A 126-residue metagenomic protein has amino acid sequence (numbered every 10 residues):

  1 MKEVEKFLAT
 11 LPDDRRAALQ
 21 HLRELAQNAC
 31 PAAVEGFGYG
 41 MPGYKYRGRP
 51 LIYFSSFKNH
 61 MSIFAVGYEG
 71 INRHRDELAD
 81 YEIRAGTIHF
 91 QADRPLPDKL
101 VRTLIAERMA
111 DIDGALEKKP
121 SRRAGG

Functional and structural regions predicted by a protein language model:
M1-G126: Charge-dense, helix-prone N-terminal extensions
